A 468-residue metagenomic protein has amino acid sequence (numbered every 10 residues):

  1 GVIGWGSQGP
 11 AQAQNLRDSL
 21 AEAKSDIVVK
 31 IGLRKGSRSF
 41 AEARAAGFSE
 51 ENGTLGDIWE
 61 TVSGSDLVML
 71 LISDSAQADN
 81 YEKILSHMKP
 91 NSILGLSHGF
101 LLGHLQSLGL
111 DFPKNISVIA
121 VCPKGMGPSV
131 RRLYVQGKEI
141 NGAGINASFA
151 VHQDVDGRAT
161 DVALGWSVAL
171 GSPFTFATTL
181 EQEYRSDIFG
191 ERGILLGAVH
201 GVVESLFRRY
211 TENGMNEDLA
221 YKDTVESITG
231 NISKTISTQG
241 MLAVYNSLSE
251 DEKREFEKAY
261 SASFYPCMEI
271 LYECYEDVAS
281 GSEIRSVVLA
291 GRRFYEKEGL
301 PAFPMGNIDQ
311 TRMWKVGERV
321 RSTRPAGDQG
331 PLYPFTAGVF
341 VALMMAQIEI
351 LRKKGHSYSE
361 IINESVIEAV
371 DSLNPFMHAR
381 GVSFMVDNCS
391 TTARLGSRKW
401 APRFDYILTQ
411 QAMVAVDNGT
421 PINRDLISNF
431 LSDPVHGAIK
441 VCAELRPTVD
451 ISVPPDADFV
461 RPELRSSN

Functional and structural regions predicted by a protein language model:
G1-E51: NAD(P)+-binding Rossmann beta1-loop-alpha1 motif at the extreme N-terminus of oxidoreductases
S7, A11, G193-G201, F335-L343: Conserved phosphate/anionic-ligand binding catalytic regions in large, soluble enzymes, centered on
V28-K30, D66-L70, S92-I93, I116-I119 (+6 more regions): Structural motif
R34-R38, R44-G103, D111-S129, V135-G137 (+2 more regions): Rossmann-like NAD(P)-binding element
G95-R192, E250-D251, R292-Q329: Rossmann-fold dinucleotide-binding core
A143-N146, E204, E212-N468: NAD(P)-dependent Rossmann-like dehydrogenase/reductase catalytic/cofactor-binding core
